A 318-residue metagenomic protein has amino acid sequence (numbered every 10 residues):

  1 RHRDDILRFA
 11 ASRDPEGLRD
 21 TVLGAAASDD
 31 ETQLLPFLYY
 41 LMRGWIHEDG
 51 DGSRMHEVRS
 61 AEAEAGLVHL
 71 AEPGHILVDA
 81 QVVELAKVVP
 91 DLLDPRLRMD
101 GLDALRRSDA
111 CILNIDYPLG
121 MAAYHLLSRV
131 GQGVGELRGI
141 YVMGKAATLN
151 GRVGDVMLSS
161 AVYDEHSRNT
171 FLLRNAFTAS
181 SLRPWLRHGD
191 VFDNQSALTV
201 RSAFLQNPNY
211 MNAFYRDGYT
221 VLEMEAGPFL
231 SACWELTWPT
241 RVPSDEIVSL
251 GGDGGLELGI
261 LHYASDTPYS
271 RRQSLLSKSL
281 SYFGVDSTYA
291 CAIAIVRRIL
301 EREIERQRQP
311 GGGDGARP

Functional and structural regions predicted by a protein language model:
R1-P318: Accessory terminal and edge-of-domain segments that mediate assembly/interaction and cofactor placement around
